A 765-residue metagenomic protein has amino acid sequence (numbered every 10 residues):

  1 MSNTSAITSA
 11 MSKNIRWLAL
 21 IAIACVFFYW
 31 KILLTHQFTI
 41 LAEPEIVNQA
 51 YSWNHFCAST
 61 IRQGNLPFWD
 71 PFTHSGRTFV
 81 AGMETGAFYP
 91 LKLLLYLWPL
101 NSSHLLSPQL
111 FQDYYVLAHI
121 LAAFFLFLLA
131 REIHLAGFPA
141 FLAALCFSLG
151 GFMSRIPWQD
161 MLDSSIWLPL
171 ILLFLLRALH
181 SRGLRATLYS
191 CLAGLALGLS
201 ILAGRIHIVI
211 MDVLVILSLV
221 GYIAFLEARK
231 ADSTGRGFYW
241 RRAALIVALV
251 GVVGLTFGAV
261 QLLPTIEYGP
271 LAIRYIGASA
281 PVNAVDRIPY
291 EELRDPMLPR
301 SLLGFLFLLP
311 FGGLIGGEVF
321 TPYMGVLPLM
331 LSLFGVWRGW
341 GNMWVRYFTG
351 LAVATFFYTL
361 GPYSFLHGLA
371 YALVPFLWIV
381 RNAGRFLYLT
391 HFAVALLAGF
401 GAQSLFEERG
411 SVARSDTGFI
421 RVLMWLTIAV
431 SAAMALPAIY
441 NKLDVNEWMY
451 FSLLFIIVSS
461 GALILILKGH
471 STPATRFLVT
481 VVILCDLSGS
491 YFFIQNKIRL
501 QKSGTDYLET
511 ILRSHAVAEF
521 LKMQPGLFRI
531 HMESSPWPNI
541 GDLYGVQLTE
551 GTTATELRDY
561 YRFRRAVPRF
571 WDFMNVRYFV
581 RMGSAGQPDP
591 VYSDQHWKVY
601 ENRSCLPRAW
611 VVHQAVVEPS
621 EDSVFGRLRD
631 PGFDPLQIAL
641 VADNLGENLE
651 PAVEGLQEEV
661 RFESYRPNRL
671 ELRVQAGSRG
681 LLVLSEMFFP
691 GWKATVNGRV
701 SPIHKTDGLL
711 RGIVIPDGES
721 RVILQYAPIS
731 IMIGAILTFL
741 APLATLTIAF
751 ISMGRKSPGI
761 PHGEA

Functional and structural regions predicted by a protein language model:
M11-E84, I266-I273, P289, M330 (+4 more regions): Hydrophobic alpha-helical membrane-insertion signals
C25-A123, L145-I166, P270-I273, P281-V326 (+2 more regions): Membrane-interface coil-to-helix junctions
D113-E132, Y323-R338, R346-G350, I457 (+1 more regions): Selective detector of the "anchor" transmembrane alpha-helix that sits immediately C-terminal
L142, D160-L162, I166-W167, F174 (+12 more regions): Contiguous transmembrane helix-bundle modules in multi-pass membrane proteins
L149, M153, L199-I206, L255-F257 (+1 more regions): Transmembrane helix irregularities
L249-Y275: Membrane-lumen/periplasm interface segments of specific transmembrane helices in polyprenyl phosphate-linked
G277-A280, N446, R476, D486-L656 (+3 more regions): Extracytoplasmic
F563, R577, F633-A765: Active-site-proximal, structured, solvent-exposed surfaces of multi-pass membrane proteins that position macromolecular
